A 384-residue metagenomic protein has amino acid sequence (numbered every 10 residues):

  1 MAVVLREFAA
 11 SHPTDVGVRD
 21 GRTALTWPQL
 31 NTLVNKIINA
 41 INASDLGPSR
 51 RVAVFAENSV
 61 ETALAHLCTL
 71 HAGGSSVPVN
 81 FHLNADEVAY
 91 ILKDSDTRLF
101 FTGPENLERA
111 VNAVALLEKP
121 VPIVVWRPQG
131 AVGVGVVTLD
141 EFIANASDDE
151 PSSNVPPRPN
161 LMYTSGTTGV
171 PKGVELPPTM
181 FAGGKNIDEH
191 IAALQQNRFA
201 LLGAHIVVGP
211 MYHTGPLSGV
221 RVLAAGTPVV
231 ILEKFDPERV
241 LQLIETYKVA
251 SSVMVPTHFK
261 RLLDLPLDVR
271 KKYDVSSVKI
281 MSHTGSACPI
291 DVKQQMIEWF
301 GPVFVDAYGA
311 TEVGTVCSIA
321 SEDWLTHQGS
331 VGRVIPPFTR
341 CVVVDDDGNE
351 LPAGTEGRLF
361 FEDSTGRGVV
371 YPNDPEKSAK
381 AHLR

Functional and structural regions predicted by a protein language model:
V3-T26: AMP-dependent adenylate-forming
T23, I38-D86: Conserved AMP-binding/adenylate-forming
T26-P28, P159-N186: Conserved AMP-binding A3 loop
N31-K36, A144, V174-A200, K260-D264: Conserved structural elements of the adenylate-forming
E57, T102-V111, Q129-G130, V208-P210 (+3 more regions): Adenylate-forming
G130-V132, V136, A144-S165, G169-V170 (+2 more regions): Conserved pre-ATP/AMP-binding loop-to-beta segment of ANL
A182-V208, Y212-A250, L265: Conserved AMP-binding/adenylation subdomain of ANL enzymes
K279-M281, A287-A307, T311-R384: Conserved AMP-binding/adenylate-forming
